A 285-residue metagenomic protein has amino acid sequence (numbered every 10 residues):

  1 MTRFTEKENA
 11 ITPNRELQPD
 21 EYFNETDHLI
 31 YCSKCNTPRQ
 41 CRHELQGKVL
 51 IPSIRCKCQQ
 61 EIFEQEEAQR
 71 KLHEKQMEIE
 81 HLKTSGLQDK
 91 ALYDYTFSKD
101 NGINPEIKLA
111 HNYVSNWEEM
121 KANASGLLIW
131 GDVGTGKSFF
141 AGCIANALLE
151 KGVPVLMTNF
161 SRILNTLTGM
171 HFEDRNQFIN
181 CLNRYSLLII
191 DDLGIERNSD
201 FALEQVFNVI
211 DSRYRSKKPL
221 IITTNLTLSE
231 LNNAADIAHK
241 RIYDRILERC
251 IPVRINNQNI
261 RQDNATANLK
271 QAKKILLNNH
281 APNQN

Functional and structural regions predicted by a protein language model:
M1-N101, N257, A265-N285: A short, basic N-terminal segment
L87-A91, T96-L127: Pre-Walker A (pre-P-loop) alpha-helix and adjacent loop at the N terminus of AAA/AAA+ ATPase modules, a conserved
Y95, K151, R184-Y185, S216 (+1 more regions): Structured helix-beta-strand junction loops
P105-V114, A124, A145-Y185, R197-E204: Short glycine-rich substrate-engagement loop in P-loop NTPases that contacts/grips substrate
K121-A141: Walker A/P-loop nucleotide-binding motif
N165-L167, E196-N285: Replace "adjacent to P-loop NTPase cores in ATP/GTP-dependent enzymes" with "adjacent to NTP-binding cores
I189: SF2 helicase catalytic motif II
D192-L193: Walker B catalytic acidic pair
